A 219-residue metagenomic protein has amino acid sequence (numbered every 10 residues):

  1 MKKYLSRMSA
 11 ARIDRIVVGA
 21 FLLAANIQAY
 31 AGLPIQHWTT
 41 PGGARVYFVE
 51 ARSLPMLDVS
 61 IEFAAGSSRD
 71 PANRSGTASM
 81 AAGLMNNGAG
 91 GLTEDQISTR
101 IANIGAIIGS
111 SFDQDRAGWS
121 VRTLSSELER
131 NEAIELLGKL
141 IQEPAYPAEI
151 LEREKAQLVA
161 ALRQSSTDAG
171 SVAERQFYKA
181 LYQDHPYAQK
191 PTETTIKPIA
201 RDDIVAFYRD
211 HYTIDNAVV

Functional and structural regions predicted by a protein language model:
K2-V17: Bacterial N-terminal signal peptides that target proteins for export
A24-N26: N-terminal signal peptide c-region/cleavage motif recognized by signal peptidases
A29-A31: Boundary at the C-terminal end of the N-terminal hydrophobic targeting segment
Q36-P41: Short acidic-hydrophobic surface loop/beta-edge motif
Y47-V49, L54-M80, E94-L140, V159 (+2 more regions): M16 family metallopeptidases and their MPP-like homologs
G88-G91, I141-E149: Short, polar/flexible loop-turn hinges at active-site or ligand-entry regions and domain interfaces
L162: N-terminal glycine-/lysine-enriched basic segments
